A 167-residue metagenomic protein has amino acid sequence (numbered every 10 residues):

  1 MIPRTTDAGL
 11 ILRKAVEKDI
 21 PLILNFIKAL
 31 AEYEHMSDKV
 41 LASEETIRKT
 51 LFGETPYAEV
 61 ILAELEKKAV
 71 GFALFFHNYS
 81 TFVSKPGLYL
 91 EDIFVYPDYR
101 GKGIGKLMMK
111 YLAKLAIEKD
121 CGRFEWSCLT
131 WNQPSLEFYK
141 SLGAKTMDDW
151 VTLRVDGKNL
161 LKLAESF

Functional and structural regions predicted by a protein language model:
I11-I23: A short beta-loop-alpha structural element at the N-terminal edge of CoA-dependent acyl/N-acetyltransferase catalytic
L24-T50: Conserved GNAT-fold acetyl-CoA-binding loop/helix
L51-L62: A short helix-loop-beta-strand connector motif used in the catalytic cores of GNAT acetyltransferases and, in some
L62, K68-H77: Conserved beta-strand in the GNAT
V95, G101-K114, S141: Conserved acetyl-CoA-binding loop-helix of GNAT-fold acetyltransferases
K106, E118, T130-D149: Conserved active-site alpha-helix within GNAT-family acetyltransferase domains
I117-S127: Conserved GNAT acetyl-CoA-binding A-motif
W126-S135, R154-G157: Conserved beta-strand-loop-alpha-helix junction that forms the acyl-donor binding cleft
